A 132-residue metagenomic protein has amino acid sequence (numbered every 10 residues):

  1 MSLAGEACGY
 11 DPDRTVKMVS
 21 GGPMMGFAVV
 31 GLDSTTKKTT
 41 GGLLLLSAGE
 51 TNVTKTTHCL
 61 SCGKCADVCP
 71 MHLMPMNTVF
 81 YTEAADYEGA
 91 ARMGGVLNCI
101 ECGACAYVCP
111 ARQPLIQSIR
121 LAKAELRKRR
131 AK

Functional and structural regions predicted by a protein language model:
M1-A111, Q117-K123, A131-K132: Redox cofactor-anchoring modules in respiratory/redox and cofactor-processing assemblies
